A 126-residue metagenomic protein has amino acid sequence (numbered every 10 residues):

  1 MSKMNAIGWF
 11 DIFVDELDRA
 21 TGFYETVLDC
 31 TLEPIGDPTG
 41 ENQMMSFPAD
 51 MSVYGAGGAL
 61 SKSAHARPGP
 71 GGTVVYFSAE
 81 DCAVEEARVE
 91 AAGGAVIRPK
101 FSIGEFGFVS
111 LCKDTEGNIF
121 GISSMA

Functional and structural regions predicted by a protein language model:
M1-M4, A66-G69: Short, flexible turn/loop "capping" segments at secondary-structure junctions
S2, D11-G55, A91: Core segments of cupin and vicinal oxygen chelate
S2-G8, I12, E33-G36, E86 (+1 more regions): Vicinal oxygen chelate
A6-F10, A56, G71-V75: Short amphipathic alpha-helical segments
M44, G57, V109-L111: Short hydrophobic/aromatic beta-strand element in the GNAT-like acyltransferase core that lines or flanks the acyl-donor
S52-V53, H65-R67: Active-site/binding-pocket entry motifs
G58-S61, F120-G121: Conserved beta-strand in the GNAT
R67-A92: Mid-chain, well-packed structural core segment of small domains
